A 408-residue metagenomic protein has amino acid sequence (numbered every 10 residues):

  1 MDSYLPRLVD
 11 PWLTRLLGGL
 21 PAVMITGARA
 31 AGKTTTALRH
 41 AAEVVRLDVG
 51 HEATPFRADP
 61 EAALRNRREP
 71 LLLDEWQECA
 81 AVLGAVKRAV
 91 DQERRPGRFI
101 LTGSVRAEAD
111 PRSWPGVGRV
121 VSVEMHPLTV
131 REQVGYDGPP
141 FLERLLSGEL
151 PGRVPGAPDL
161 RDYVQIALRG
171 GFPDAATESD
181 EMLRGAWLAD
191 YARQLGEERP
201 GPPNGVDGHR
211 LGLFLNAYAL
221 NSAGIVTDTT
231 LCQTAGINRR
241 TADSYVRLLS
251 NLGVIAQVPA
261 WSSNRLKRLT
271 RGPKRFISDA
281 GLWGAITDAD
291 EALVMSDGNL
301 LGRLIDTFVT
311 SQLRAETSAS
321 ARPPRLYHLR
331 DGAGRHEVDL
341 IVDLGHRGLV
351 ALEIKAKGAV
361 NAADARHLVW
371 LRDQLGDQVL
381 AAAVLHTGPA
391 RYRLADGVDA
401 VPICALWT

Functional and structural regions predicted by a protein language model:
D2, V130, G135-L304, F308-R314 (+2 more regions): Interdomain hinge/linker elements that couple catalytic modules in large macromolecular machines
D2-M24, A28-A30, T35-L47, R247-L248 (+2 more regions): A cross-kingdom feature that marks ATP-driven nucleic-acid transaction machinery
P21, R68-P70, R95-I100: Loop/turn-to-beta-strand initiation segments
E43-P70: Short glycine-rich substrate-engagement loop in P-loop NTPases that contacts/grips substrate
R67-V82: Conserved P-loop NTPase "ATPase switch" module shared by AAA+ and STAND
L83-A107, W114-P115: Conserved catalytic/switch belt of AAA+ P-loop NTPases
L101-A107, R119, H126-L128, L385-G388: A short beta-strand-to-loop transition that corresponds to the Sensor-1 phosphate-sensing loop of AAA+ P-loop ATPases
A107-S122, V134-P139: Short regulatory helix/loop adjacent to the ATP-binding pocket of P-loop NTPases
